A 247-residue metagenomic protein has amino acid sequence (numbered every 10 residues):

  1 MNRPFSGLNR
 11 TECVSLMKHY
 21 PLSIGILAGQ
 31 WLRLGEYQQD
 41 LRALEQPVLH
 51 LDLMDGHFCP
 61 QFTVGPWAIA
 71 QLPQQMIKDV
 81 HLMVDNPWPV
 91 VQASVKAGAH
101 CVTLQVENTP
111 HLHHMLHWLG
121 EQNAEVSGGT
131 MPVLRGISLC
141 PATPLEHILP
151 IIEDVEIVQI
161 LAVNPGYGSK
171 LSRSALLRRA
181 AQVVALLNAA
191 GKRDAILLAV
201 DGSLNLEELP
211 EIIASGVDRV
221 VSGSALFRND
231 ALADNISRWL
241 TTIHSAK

Functional and structural regions predicted by a protein language model:
N2-A28, G35-E36, Q182: N-terminal amphipathic alpha-helix/helix-capping segment at the start of soluble metabolic enzymes
N2-N9, A185-V200, N205-K247: Alpha/beta catalytic cores of nucleotide-metabolism and tRNA/nucleoside-modifying enzymes
Y20-I26, L49-L51, I77-L82, H100-L104 (+4 more regions): Hydrophobic faces of well-ordered beta-strands that scaffold small-molecule active sites in alpha/beta enzyme cores
E36-L41, N86-K96, A142-V155, S203-S222: Catalytic cores of alpha/beta
H50-E125: N-terminal active-site wall of soluble small-molecule enzyme domains
D55-T63, P141, L149-N188, D194-L198 (+1 more regions): Glycine/Thr-rich beta-alpha phosphate-binding loop at enzyme active sites
F62-H81, W118-S138, L176-L198, G202 (+1 more regions): Alpha-helix-loop-beta-strand connector modules within alpha/beta enzyme cores
V102-H111, Q159-L171, S215-I236: Glycine-rich phosphate-binding active-site loops on the catalytic face of alpha/beta enzymes
